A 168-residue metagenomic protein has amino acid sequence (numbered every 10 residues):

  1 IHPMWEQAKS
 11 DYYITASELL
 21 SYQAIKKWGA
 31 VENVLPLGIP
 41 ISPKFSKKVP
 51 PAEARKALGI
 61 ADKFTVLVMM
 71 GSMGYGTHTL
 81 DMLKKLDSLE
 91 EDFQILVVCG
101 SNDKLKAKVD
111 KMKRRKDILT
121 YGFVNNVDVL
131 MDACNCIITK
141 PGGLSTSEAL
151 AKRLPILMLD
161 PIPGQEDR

Functional and structural regions predicted by a protein language model:
I1-K9: Nucleotide-sugar donor phosphate/pyrophosphate-binding loop at the beta->alpha transition of glycosyltransferases
H2-P3, L20-I25, K104-K108, S145 (+1 more regions): Short, glycine/polar-rich helix-capping loops at beta-to-alpha or helix-loop-helix junctions that flank or form
K9-S72, S101-D103: A nucleotide-sugar donor-handling region in carbohydrate enzymes
Y13, I137-I138, I156: Short, well-ordered beta-strand core segments
A16, L37-G38, K140-P141, L159-I162: Short beta->alpha connector loops at strand-helix junctions that form conserved, small/polar/Pro-enriched
V49-K56, I60-A133: Donor-nucleotide binding loops and adjacent catalytic segments primarily of GT-B fold Leloir glycosyltransferases
D132-P141: Acidic donor-binding loop of glycosyltransferase active sites
T146, L150-R168: Catalytic binding pocket for nucleotide-activated donors in carbohydrate/polymer assembly enzymes
